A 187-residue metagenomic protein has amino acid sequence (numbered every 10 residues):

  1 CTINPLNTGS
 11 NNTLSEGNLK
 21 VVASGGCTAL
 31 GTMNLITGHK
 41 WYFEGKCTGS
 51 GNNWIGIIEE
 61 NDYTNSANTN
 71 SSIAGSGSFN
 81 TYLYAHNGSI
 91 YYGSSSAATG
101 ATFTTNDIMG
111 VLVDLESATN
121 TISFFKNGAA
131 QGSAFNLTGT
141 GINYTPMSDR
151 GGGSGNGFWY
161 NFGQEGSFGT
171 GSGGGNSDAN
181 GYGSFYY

Functional and structural regions predicted by a protein language model:
C1-Y187: PRY/SPRY (B30.2) beta-sandwich protein-interaction domains and their adjacent Ser/Pro/Gly-rich low-complexity linkers
